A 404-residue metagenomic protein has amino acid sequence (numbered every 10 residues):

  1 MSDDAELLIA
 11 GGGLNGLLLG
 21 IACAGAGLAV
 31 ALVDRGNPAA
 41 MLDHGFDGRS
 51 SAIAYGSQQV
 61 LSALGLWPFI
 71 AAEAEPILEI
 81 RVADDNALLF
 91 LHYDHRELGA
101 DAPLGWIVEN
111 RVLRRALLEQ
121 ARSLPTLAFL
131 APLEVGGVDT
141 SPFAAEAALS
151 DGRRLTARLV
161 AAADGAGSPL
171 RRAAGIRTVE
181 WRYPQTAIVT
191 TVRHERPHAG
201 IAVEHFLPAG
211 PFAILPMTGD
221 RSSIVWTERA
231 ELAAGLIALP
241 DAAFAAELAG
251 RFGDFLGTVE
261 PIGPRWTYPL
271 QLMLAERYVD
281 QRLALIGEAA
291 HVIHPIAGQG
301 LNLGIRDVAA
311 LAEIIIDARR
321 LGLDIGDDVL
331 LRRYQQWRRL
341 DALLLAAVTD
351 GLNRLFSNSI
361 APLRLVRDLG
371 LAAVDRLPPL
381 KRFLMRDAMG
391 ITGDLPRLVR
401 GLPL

Functional and structural regions predicted by a protein language model:
S2-D4, S62, E73-A173, W181-T186 (+1 more regions): Conserved N-terminal helical subregion
A5-L32: N-terminal Rossmann-like FAD-binding beta1-loop-alpha1 element of flavoenzymes
N15, P38, G167: Conserved Rossmann-like nucleotide-cofactor binding loop
A24-R49: Glycine-rich FAD pyrophosphate-binding loop
G45-D85: N-terminal FAD cofactor-binding segment of flavoenzymes
L61, A144-A148, R153-R154, L159-T258 (+1 more regions): Conserved FAD-binding catalytic core of PHBH/FMO-like flavoproteins
A234-V329: FAD/FMN-dependent oxidoreductases across multiple families
E313-L404: C-terminal helical "tail/cap" subdomain of flavin- and related membrane-associated enzymes
